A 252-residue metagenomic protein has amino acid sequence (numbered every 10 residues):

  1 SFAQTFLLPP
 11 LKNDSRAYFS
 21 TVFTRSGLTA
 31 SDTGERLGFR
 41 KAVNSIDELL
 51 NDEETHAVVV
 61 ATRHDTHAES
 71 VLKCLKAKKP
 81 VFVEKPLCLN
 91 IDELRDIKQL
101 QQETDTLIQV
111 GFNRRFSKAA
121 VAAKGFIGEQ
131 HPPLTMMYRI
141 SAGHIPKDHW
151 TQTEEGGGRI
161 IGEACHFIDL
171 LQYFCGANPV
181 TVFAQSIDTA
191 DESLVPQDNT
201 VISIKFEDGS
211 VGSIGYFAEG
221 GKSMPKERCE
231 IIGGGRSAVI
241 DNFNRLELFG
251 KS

Functional and structural regions predicted by a protein language model:
S1-L37: N-terminal Rossmann-like dinucleotide-binding module
A17-T21, H56-V58, L107, G158: Short active-site oxyanion
R40-S45: Short acidic-hydrophobic, aromatic-tinged amphipathic segments that line or gate anion-handling sites
E48-A68, F82: Rossmann-like NAD(P)-binding element
H56, K79, T106-L107, D208-S210: Short, well-ordered coil/turn segments that N-cap beta-strands
A68-F112: Beta-strand-loop-alpha-helix segment that lines the small-molecule cofactor/substrate pocket of alpha/beta enzymes
L107, R114-S193: Predominantly a Rossmann-like dinucleotide-binding segment in NAD(P)-dependent oxidoreductases
G162, I168-R245: Contiguous beta-strand/loop segments that form the cofactor/metal-binding neighborhood of enzyme cores
